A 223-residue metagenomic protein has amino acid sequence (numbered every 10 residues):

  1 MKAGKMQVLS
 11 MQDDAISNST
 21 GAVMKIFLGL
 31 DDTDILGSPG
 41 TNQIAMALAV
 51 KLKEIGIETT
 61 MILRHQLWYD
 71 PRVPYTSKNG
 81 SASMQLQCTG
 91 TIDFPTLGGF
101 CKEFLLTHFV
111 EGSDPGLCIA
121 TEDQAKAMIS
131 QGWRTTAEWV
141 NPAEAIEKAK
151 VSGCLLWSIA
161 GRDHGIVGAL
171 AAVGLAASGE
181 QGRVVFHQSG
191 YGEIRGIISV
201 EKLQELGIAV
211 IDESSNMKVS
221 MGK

Functional and structural regions predicted by a protein language model:
A3, M11-T20, G98, K102-E111: Acidic, proline/glycine-enriched N-terminal capping motif
G4-K5, S215: Intrinsic-disorder/low-complexity loop/linker signature
K25-K223: Conserved mixed alpha/beta catalytic, RNA-binding, or beta-rich assembly cores of soluble enzyme, regulatory
